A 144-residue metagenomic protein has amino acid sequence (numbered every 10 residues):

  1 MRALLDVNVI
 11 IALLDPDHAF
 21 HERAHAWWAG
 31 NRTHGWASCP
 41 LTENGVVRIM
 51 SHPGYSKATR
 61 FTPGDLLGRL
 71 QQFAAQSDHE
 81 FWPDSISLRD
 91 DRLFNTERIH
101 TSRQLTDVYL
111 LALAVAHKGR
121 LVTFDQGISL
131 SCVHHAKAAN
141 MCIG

Functional and structural regions predicted by a protein language model:
M1-S38, P53-D65: Short, well-structured N-terminal submotif of metal-dependent ribonuclease cores
I10, E43-V46, I128-S129: A generic structural signal for short hydrophobic patches within well-formed alpha-helices
A12-L14, I49, S131-C132: Residues that scaffold the ATP/ADP-binding catalytic core of kinase and kinase-like folds
P16, P40-N44, L67-I99: Acidic catalytic patch
G35, D78-E80, A139-N140: Conserved beta-strand segments of alpha/beta enzyme cores
C39, T106, F124: Replace "coordinates the UDP/GDP/TDP-sugar" with "coordinates nucleotide-activated sugar donors
S87-H100, L111-G144: Acidic, PIN/NYN-like endoribonuclease modules and their adjacent C-terminal/linker elements
